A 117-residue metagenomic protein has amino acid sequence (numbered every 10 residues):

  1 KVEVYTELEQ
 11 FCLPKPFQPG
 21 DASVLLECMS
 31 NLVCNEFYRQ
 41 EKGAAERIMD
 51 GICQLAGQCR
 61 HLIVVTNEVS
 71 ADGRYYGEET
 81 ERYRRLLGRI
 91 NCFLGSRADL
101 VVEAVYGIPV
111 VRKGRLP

Functional and structural regions predicted by a protein language model:
K1-F37, K42: Conserved nucleotide-sensing/catalytic segment adjacent to the nucleotide-binding pocket in NTP-handling enzymes
V33-P117: Replace "adjacent to P-loop NTPase cores in ATP/GTP-dependent enzymes" with "adjacent to NTP-binding cores
